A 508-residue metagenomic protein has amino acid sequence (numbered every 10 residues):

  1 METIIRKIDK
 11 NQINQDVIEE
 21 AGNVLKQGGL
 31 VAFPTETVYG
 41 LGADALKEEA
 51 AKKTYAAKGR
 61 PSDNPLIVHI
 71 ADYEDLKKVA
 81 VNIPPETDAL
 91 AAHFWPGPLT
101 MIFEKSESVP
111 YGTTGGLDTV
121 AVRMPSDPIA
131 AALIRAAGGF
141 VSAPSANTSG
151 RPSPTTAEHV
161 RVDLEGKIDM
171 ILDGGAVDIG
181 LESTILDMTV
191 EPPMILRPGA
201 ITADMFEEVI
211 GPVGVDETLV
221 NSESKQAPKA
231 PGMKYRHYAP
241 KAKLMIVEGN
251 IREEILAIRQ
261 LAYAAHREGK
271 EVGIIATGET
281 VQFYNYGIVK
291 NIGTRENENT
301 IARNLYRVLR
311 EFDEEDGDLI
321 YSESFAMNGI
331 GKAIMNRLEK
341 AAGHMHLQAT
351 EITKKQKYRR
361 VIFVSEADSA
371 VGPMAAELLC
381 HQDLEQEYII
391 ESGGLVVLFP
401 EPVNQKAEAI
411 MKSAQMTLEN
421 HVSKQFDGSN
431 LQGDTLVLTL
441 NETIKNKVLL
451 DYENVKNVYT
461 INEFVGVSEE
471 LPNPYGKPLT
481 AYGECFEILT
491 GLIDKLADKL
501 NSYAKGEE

Functional and structural regions predicted by a protein language model:
M1-K355: Active-site-adjacent structural elements in enzyme catalytic cores
T54, L76-V79, V160, F206 (+6 more regions): Hydrophobic packing residues within well-ordered alpha-helices of enzyme cores
P61, Q382-Y388, Y452-K456: Short helix-capping segments at alpha-helix termini
I70, F103, A276-G278, S365 (+3 more regions): Short beta-strand/turn micro-motifs composed of small residues that flank or help shape donor/cofactor-binding pockets
L256-Y263, A276, S413-A414, L418-D434 (+1 more regions): S-adenosyl-L-methionine/SAH cofactor-binding core of RNA-modifying enzymes
K354-G433, D498-E507: Conserved active-site segments centered on acidic
E442, N446-E508: Phosphate-binding/catalytic loops
